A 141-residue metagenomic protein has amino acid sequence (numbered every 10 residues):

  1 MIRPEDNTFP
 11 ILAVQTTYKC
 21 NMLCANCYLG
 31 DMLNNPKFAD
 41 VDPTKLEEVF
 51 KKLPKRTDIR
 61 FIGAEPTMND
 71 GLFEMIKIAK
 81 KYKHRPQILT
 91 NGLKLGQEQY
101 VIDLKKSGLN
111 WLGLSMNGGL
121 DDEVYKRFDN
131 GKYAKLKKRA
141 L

Functional and structural regions predicted by a protein language model:
M1-W111: Conserved alpha-helical substructure of the radical SAM core
N21-C24, D122, A134: Internal amphipathic alpha-helical segments of the cytochrome P450 catalytic fold
P66-T67, G92-G96, L112-G131: Conserved radical SAM core fold
F128-L141: Glycine-rich S-adenosyl-L-methionine
